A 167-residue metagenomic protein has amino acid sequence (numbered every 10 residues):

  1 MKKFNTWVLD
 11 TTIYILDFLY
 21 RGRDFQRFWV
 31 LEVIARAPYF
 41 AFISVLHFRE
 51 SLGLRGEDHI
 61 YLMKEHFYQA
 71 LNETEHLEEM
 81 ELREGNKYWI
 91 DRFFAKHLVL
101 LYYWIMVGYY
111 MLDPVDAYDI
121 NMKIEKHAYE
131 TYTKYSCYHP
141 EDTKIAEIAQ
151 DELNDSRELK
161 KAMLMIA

Functional and structural regions predicted by a protein language model:
M1-A167: Non-heme di-metal
